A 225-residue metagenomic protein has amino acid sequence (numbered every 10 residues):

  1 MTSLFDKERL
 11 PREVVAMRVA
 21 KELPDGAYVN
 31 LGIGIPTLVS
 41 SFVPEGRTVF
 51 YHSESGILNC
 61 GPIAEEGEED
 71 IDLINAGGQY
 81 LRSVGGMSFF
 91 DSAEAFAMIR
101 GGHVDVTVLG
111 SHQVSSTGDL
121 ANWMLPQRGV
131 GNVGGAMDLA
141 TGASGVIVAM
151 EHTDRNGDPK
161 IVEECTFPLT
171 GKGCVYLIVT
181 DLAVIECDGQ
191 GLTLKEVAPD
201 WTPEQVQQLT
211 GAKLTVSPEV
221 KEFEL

Functional and structural regions predicted by a protein language model:
T2-K7, P11-V14, E65-L225: Conserved phosphate- and dinucleotide-binding cores of soluble alpha/beta proteins, encompassing both enzyme active
T2-V84: N-terminal active-site beta-alpha-beta segment that forms phosphate/nucleotide-binding and substrate-recognition loops
